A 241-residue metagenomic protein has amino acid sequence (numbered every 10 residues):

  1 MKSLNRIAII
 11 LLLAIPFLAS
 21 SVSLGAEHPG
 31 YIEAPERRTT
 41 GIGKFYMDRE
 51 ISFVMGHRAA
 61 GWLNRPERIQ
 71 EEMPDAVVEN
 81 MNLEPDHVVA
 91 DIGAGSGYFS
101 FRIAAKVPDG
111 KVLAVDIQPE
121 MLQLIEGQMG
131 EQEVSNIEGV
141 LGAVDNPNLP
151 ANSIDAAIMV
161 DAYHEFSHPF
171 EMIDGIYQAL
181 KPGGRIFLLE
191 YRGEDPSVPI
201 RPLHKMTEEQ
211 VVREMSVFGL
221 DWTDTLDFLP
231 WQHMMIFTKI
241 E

Functional and structural regions predicted by a protein language model:
I9-A19: Bacterial N-terminal signal peptides
E27-E84, V88: Class I SAM-dependent transferase core
A90, A94-N146: Class I SAM-dependent methyltransferase SAM/SAH-binding core
P147-A156: A short acidic, Gly/Pro-enriched loop at the edge of an enzyme's catalytic core that lines a small-molecule cofactor
D155-P169: A short SAM/SAH-binding and catalytic strip from SAM-dependent methyltransferases
F170-R185: A short glycine-rich, Lys/Arg-flanked "PGG" loop and its adjoining helix->strand segment in the class I
F187-V212: Conserved class I S-adenosyl-L-methionine
D224, F228-E241: Core SAM-dependent methyltransferase catalytic element
